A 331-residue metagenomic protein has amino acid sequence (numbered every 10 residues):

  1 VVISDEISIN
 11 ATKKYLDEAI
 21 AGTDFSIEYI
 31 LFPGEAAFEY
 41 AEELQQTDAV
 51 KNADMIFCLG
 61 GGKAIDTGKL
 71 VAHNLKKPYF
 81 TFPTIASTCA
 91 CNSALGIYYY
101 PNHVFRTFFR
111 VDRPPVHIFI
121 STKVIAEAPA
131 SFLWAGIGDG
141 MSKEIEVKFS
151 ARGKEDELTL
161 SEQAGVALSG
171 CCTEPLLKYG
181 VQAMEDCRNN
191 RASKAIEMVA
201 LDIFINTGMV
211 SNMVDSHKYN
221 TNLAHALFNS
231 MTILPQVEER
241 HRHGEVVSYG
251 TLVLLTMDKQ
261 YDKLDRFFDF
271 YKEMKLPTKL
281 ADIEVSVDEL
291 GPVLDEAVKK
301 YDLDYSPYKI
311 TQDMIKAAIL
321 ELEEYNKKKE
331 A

Functional and structural regions predicted by a protein language model:
V1, Q260-A331: C-terminal charged capping/lid subdomain of soluble metabolic enzymes
V1-M55, L280: ATP/NTP phosphate-donor binding region
I9-K13, K63-L70, C89-N92, N220: Short glycine/serine/threonine-rich phosphate/pyrophosphate-binding segments that cradle anionic phosphate groups
A21-G22, A49, H103, K123-E127 (+12 more regions): Generic secondary-structure signature for well-ordered alpha-helical cores
D48-A86: A short, small-residue-rich loop immediately preceding and capping a beta-strand
H73-L168: A glycine/threonine-rich phosphate-anchoring loop and its flanking beta-alpha core in nucleotide/phosphate-binding
E157-F270: Active-site segments that bind and position negatively charged phosphate/pyrophosphate groups
